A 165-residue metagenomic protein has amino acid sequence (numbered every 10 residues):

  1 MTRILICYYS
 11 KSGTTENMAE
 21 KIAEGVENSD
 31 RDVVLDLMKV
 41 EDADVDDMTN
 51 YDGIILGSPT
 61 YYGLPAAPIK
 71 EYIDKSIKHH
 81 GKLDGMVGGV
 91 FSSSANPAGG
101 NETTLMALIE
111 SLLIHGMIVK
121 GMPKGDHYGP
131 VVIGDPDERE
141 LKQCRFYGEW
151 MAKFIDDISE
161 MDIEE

Functional and structural regions predicted by a protein language model:
T2-I4, T14-N17, K21-E165: FMN-binding flavodoxin-like domain, especially the glycine-rich phosphate-binding loop
Y8-S12: Aromatic-flanked redox-active Cys/Sec active sites in thiol-based oxidoreductases, especially the WC-centered
